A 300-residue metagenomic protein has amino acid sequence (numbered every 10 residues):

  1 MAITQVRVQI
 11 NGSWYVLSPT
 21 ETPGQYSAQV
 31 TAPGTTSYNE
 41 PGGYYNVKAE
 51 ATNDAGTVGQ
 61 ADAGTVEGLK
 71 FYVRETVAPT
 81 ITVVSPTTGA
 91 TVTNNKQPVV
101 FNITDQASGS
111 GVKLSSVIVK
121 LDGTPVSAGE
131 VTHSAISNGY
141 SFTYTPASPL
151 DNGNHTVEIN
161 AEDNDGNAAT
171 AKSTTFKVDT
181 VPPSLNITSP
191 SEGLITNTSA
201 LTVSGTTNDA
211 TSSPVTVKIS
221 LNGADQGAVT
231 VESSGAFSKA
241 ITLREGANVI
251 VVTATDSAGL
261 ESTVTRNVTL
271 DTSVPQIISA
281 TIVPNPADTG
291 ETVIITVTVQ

Functional and structural regions predicted by a protein language model:
M1-I3, D105-L114, N208-V217, Q300: Extracellular acidic loop/turn motifs
T22-G34, A135-Y144, S233-S238: Aromatic sugar-binding surface patches on proteins that engage polysaccharides or sugar-phosphate polymers
G34-Y44, P146-N154, A240-A247: Surface-exposed, short loops/turns at beta-strand junctions within beta-sandwich domains
A49-A51, A161, A254: Conserved structural position at the C-terminal beta-strand of extracellular beta-sandwich adhesion modules
G56-T65, G166-A171, L260-T263: Beta-sandwich strand segments
T65-T82, S173-N186, R266-P275: Flexible, low-complexity linkers/stalks enriched in Thr/Pro that connect modular domains
G89-N95, E192-S199, N285-E291: Short, solvent-exposed loop/linker segments at the N-terminal edge of repeated beta-sheet extracellular domains
